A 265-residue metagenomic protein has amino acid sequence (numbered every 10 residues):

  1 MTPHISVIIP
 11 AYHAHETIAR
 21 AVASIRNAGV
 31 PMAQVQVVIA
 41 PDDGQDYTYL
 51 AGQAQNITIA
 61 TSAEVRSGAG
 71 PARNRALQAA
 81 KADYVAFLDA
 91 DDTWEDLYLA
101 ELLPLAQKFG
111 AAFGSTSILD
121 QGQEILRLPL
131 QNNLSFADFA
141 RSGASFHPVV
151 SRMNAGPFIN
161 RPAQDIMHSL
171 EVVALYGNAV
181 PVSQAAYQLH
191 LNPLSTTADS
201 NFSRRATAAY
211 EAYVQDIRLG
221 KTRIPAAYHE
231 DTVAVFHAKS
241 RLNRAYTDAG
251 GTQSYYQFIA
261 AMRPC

Functional and structural regions predicted by a protein language model:
P3-S6, S24, Q36, M167: Cell-envelope/extracellular polymer assembly enzymes that use nucleotide-activated donors
I9, A23, A33-G44, A60-A63: Short beta-strand/loop segment that forms part of the nucleotide-sugar
A14-N27: Short, well-formed alpha-helical segments that are part of the catalytic scaffolds of diverse glycosyltransferases
V38-L50, R66, D89: A conserved acidic beta->alpha catalytic loop
A54-Q55, A63-S67, P71, E95 (+3 more regions): Flexible acidic/His/Gly-enriched loops in nucleotide-sugar-dependent glycosyltransferase catalytic domains
V85: Short aromatic/hydrophobic "clamp" motif used to bind/position activated sugar donors
Q131-R204: Conserved nucleotide-sugar donor-binding catalytic segment
L189-N192, D199-Y228, G251-R263: Catalytic core of nucleotide-sugar-dependent glycosyltransferases
